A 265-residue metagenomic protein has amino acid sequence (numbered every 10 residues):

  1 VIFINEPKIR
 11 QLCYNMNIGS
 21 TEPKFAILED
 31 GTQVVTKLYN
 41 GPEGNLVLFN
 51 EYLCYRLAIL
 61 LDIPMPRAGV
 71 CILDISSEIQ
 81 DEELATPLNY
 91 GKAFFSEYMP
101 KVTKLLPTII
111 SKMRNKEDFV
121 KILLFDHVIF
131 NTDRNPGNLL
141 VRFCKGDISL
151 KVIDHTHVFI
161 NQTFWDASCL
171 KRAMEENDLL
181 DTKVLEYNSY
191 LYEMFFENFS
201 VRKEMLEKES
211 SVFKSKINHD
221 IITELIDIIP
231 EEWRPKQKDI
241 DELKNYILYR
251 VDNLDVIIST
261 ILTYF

Functional and structural regions predicted by a protein language model:
V1-T103, A167: Conserved ATP-binding subdomain of kinase catalytic cores across diverse folds
L46, N131-R134, P235, D239: Short, surface-exposed helix-loop/turn micro-motifs enriched in polar/charged residues
V47, R114-D118, K236, I247: Aromatic-acidic/polar surface patches that form glycan- and anion
F49, L53, V120, R134 (+1 more regions): Short, well-structured alpha-helical interface segments that form or flank functional binding sites
I75-V128, D227-I228, E232, N253-L254: ATP-dependent phospho-/nucleotidyl transfer catalytic cores
V102-W165: Conserved kinase catalytic-core segment
S149-F265: C-terminal catalytic region of ATP-dependent kinase domains
